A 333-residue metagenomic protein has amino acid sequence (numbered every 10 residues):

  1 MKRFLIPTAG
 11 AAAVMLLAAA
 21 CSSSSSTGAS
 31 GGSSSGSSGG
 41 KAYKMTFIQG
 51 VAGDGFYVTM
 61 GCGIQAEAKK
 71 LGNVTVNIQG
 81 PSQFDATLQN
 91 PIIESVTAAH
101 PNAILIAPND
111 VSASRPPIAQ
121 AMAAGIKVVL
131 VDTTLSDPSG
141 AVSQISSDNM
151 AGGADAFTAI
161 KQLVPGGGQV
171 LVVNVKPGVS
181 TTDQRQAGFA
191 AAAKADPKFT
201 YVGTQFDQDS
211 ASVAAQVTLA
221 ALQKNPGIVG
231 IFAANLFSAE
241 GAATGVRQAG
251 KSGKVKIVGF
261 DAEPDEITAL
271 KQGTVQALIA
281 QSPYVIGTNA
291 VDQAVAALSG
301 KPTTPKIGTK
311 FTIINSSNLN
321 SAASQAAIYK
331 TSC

Functional and structural regions predicted by a protein language model:
K2-T8, C21-C333: A residue-level marker of the well-folded mature domains of exported/periplasmic proteins
A11-A12: Repetitive helical segments and hydrophobic/amphipathic motifs
